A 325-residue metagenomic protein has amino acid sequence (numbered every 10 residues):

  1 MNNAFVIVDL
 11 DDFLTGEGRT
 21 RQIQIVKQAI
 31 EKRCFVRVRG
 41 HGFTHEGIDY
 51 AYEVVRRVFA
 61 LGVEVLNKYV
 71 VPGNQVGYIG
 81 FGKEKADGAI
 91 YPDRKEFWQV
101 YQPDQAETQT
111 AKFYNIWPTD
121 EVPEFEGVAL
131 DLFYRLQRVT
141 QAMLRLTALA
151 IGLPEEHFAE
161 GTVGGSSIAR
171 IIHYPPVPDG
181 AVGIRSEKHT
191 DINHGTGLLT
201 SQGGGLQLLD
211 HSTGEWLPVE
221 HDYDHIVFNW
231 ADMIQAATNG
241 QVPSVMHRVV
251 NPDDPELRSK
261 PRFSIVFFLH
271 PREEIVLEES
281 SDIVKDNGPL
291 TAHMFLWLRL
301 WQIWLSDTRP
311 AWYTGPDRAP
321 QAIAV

Functional and structural regions predicted by a protein language model:
M1-V325: Peripheral, non-catalytic segments flanking oxidoreductase cores
